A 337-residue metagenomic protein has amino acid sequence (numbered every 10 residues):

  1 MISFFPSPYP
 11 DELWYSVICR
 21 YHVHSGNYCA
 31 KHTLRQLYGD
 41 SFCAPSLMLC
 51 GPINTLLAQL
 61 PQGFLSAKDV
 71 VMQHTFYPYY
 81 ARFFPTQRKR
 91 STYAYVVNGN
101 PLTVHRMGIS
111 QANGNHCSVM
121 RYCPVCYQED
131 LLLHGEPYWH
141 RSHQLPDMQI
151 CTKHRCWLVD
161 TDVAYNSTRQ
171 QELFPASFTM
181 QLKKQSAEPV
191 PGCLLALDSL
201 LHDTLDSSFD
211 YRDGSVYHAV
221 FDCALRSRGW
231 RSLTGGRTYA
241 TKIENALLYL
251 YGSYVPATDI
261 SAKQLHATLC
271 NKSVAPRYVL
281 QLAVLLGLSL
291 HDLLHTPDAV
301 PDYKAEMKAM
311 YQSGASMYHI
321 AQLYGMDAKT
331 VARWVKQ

Functional and structural regions predicted by a protein language model:
M1-Q337: Basic, alpha-helical nucleic-acid-binding regions used in initiation and control of genome expression
